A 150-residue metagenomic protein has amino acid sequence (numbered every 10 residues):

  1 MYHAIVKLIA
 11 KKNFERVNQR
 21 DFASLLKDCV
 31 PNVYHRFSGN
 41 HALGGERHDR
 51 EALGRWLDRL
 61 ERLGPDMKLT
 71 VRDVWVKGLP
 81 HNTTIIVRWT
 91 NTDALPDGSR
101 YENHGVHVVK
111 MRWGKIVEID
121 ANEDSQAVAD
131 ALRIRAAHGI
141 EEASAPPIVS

Functional and structural regions predicted by a protein language model:
M1-S150: C-terminal and inter-domain tail/linker signature
